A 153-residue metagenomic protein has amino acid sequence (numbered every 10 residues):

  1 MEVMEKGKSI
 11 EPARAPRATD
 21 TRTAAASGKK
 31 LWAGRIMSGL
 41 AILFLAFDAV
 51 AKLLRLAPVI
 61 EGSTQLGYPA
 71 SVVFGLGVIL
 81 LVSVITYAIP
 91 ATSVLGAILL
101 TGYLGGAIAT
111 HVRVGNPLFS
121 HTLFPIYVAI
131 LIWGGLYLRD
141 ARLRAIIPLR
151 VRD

Functional and structural regions predicted by a protein language model:
E2-D153: Membrane-interface extramembranous regions
